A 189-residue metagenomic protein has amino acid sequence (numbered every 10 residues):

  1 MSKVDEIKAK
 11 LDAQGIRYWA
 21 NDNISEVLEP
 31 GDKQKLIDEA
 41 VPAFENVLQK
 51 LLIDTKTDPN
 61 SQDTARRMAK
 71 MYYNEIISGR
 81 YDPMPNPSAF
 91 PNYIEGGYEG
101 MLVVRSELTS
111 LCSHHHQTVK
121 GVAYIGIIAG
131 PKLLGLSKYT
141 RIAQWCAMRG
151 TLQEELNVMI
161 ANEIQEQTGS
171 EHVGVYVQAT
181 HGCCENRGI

Functional and structural regions predicted by a protein language model:
M1-I189: A domain-level signal for the structural core that forms small-molecule/cofactor-binding pockets and catalytic centers
